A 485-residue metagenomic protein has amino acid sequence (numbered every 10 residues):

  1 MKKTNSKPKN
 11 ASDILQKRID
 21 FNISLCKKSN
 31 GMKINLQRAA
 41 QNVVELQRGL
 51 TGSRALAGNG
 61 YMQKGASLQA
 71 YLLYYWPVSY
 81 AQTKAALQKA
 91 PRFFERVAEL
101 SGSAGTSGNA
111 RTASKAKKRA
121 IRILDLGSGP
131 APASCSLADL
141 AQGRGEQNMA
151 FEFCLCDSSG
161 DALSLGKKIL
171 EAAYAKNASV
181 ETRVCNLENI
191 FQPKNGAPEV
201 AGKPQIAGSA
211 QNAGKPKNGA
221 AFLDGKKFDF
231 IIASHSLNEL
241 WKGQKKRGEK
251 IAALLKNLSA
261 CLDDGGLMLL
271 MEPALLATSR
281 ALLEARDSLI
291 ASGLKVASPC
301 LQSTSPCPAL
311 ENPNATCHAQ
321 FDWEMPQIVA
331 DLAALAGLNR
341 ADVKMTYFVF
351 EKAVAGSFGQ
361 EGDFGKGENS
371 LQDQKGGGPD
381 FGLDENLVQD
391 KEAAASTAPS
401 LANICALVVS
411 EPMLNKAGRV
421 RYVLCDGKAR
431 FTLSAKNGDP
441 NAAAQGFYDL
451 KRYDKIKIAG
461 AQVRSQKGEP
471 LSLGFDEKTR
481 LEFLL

Functional and structural regions predicted by a protein language model:
M1-G58: N-terminal auxiliary segments of SAM/dcSAM-dependent transferases
A57-F94: Class I SAM-dependent methyltransferase Rossmann-like catalytic core, especially the SAM/SAH-binding loop
P130-E146: Conserved SAM-binding loop of SAM-dependent methyltransferases across substrates and taxa, primarily the Class I
F228-G248: A short SAM/SAH-binding and catalytic strip from SAM-dependent methyltransferases
E249-G265: A short glycine-rich, Lys/Arg-flanked "PGG" loop and its adjoining helix->strand segment in the class I
D264-E272: Conserved beta-strand signature within the Rossmann-like core of class I S-adenosyl-L-methionine
R280-L283, D287, L294-A355: Class I S-adenosyl-L-methionine
V329-G367, D373, F381-L485: C-terminal lobe and adjacent flexible extensions of AdoMet/dcAdoMet transferase-like proteins
